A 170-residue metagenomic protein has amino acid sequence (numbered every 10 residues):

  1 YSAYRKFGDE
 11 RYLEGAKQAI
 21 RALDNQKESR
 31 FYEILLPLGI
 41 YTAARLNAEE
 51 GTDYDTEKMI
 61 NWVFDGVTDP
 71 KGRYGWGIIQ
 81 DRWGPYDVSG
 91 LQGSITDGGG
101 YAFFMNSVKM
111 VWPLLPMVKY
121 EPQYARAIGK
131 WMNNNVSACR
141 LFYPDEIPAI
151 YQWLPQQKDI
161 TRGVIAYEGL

Functional and structural regions predicted by a protein language model:
Y1-K6, Y12, A22-A48: Aromatic-lined, polymer-binding surfaces characteristic of secreted/periplasmic polysaccharide-degrading enzymes
Y4, A43-N47, V63, V67 (+1 more regions): Generic structural signal for hydrophobic core residues of well-folded globular domains
F7-Q26, G51-K71, E121-Y143: Extended, well-ordered alpha-helical scaffold segments
Y32-E33, P37, D53-T56, I60 (+1 more regions): Transmembrane catalytic cores of multi-pass membrane glycosyltransferases and polysaccharide-assembly enzymes
Y41, M59-T68, Q80-W83, Q156: Noncatalytic linker/hinge segments flanking ATPase motor cores
E50-D55, W76-L170: Extended polysaccharide-engagement surfaces of secreted carbohydrate-active enzymes
